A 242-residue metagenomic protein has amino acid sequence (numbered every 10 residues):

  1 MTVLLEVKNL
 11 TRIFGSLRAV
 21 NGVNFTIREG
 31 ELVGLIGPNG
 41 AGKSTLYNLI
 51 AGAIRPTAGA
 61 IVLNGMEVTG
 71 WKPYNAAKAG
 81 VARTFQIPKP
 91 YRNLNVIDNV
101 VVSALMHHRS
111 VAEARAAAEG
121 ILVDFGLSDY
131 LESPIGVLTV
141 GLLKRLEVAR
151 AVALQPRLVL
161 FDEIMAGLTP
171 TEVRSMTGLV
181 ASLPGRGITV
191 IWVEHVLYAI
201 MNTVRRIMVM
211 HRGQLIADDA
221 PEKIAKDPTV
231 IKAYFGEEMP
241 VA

Functional and structural regions predicted by a protein language model:
T2-A242: Glycine-rich phosphate-binding loops of nucleotide-dependent enzymes
